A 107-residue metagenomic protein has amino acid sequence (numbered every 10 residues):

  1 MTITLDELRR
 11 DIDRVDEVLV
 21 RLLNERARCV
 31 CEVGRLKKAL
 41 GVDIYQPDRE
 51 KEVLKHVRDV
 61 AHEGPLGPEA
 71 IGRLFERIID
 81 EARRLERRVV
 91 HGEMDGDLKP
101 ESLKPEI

Functional and structural regions predicted by a protein language model:
M1-I107: Domain-level signature for soluble enzymes in the chorismate/prephenate branch of the shikimate pathway
